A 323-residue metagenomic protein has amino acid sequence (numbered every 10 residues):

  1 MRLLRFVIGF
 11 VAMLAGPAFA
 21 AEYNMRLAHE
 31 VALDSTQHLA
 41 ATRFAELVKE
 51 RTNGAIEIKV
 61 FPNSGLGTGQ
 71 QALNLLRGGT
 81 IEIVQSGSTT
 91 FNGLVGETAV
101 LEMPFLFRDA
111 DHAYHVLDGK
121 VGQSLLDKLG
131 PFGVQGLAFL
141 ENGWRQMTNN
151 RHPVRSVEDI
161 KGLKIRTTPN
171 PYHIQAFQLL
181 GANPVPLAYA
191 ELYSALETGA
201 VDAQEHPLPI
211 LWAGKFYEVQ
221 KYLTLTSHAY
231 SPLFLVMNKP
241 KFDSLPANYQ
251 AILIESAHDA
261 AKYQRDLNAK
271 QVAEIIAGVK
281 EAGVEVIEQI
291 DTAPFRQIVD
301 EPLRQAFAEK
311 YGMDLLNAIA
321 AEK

Functional and structural regions predicted by a protein language model:
R2-G9, M13: Sec-dependent signal peptide recognition, specifically the positively charged N-region followed immediately by
A12-A15, T36: Alpha-helical transmembrane segments and their juxtamembrane interfaces
G16-A20: Sec/Tat signal peptide C-region and signal peptidase I cleavage site
A21-H112, K120-G122, D127-K323: N-terminal secretory/targeting leader peptides
